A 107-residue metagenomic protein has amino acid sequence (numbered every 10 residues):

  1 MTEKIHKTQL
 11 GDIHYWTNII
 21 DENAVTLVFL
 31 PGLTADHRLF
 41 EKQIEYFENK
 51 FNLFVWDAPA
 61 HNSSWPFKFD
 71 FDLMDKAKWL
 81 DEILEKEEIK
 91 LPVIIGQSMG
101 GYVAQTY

Functional and structural regions predicted by a protein language model:
M1-D12: N-terminal cap/lid segment of alpha/beta-hydrolase-fold proteins
Q9, T34, M74: Conserved phosphate-coordination/catalytic loops
L10, E48-K50, I89: Short, well-ordered coil/turn elements that cap or connect secondary structure elements
H14-P66: Conserved HGGG/HGGXW glycine-rich cap/lid loop of the alpha/beta-hydrolase fold
K42, T106-Y107: Active-site signature of alpha/beta-hydrolase-fold catalytic machinery across serine- and Asp/Cys-nucleophile hydrolases
F54-I95: Active-site loop/oxyanion-hole signature of alpha/beta-hydrolase fold enzymes
L80, A104-Q105: Aromatic/hydrophobic pocket-lining residues that form π-stacking "cages" and hydrophobic walls in ligand
G96-G100, A104: Gly/Ala-rich beta-loop-alpha elbow adjacent to hydrolase catalytic centers
